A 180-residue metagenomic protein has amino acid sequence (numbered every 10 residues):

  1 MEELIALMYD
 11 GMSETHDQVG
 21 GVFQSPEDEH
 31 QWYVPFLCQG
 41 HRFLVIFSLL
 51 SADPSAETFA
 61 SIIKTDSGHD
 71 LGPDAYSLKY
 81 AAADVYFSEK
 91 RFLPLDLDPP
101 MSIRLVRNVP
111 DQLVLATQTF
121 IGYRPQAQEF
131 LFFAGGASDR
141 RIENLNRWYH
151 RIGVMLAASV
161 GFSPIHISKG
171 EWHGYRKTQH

Functional and structural regions predicted by a protein language model:
M1-H180: Non-catalytic substrate-recognition and accessory regions of acyl/acetyltransferase enzymes
